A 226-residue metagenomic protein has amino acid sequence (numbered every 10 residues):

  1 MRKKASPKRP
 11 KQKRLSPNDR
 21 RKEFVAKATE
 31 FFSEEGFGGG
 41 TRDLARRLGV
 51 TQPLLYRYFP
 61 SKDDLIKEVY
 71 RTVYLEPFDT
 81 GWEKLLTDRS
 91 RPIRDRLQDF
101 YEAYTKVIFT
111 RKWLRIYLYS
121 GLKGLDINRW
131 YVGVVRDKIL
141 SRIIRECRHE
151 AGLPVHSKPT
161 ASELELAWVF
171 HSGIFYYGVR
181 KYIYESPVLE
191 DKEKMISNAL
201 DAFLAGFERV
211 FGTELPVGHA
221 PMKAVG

Functional and structural regions predicted by a protein language model:
M1-D19, L85, F211-G226: N-terminal intrinsically disordered/low-complexity leader segments
R20, K62, V69, V73-Y74 (+5 more regions): Hydrophobic/aromatic residues within well-ordered alpha-helical segments
E23, K27, F31-E68: Helix-turn-helix
A26, R94-F109, L114-Y119, L164 (+2 more regions): Amphipathic alpha-helical segments that line or abut small-molecule/effector binding pockets and mediate allosteric
V69-D99: Amphipathic alpha-helical linker/stalk segments
E83, D88-R89, D95, K106-I144 (+1 more regions): Short secondary-structure transition hinges
D126-L153, E165-W168, S197, D201: Amphipathic alpha-helical packing segments from all-alpha helical-bundle domains
L140, H156-I183, D191-G206: Hydrophobic alpha-helical segments that form the core of small-molecule binding pockets and/or dimer interfaces
